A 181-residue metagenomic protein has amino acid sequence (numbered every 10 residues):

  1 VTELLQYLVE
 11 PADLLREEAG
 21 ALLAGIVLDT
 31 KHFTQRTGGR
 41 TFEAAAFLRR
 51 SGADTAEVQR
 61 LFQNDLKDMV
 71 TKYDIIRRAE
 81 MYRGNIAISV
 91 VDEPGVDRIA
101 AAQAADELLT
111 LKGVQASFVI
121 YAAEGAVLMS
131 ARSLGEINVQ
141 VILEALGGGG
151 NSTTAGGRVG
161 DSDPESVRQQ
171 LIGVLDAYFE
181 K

Functional and structural regions predicted by a protein language model:
V1-G25: A short, charged helix-loop
E10-P11, L23, V27-K181: Hydrophobic helix-and-loop "lid/oligomerization" segment in the mid-to-C-terminal part of catalytic domains
